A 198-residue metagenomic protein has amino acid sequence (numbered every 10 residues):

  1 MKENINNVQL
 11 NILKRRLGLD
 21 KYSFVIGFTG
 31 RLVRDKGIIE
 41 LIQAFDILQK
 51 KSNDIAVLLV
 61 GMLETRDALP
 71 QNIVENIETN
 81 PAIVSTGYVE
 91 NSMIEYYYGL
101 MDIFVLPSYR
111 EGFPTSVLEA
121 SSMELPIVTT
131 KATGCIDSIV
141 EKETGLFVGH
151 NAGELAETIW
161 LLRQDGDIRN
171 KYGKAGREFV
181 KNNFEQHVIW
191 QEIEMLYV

Functional and structural regions predicted by a protein language model:
E3-L19, I73: A short helix/loop element that forms part of the nucleotide-sugar donor recognition site in Leloir-type
D20-K36, I42-F45: Conserved donor-binding/catalytic core segment of Leloir-type glycosyltransferases
P70-V89: Nucleotide-activated donor-binding/catalytic signature segment of Leloir-type glycosyltransferases, i.e., the conserved
Y88-V89, Y96-M101: Short alpha-helical donor nucleotide-sugar binding micro-motif in glycosyltransferases
Y109: Aromatic "clamp/platform" in nucleotide-sugar-dependent glycosyltransferases that forms part of the donor/acceptor
P126-T129: Short hydrophobic beta-strand element within catalytic cores of glycosyltransferases and related nucleotide-activated
E141-K142, L146-G153, L161-D167: Conserved acidic donor-binding segment of nucleotide-sugar-dependent glycosyltransferases
E154, L161, I168-N182, I189-M195: A short, well-ordered alpha-helix in the C-terminal region of glycosyltransferases
